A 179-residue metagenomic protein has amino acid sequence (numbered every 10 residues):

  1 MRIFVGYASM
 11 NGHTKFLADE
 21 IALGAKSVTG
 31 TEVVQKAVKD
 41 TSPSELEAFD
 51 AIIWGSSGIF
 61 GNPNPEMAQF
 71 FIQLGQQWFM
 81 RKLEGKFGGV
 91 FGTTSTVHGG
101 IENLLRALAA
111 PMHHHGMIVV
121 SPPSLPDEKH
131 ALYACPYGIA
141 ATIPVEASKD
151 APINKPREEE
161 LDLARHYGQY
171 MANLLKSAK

Functional and structural regions predicted by a protein language model:
M1, G24-T31, Q77-K82: Short helix-capping segments at alpha-helix termini
R2-V28: N-terminal beta1-alpha1 ligand-phosphate binding loop
G6-A8, K36, F91: Short hydrophobic segments within beta-strands
K26-G30, Q76, M117-I118, Q169-S177: Generic secondary-structure signature for well-ordered alpha-helical cores
G30-D40: A short beta-strand-loop structural module common to alpha/beta enzyme folds
V38-L132: Helix-loop-strand module that forms the ligand-binding subsite of alpha/beta enzymes
P123-K179: Glycine-rich phosphate/pyrophosphate-binding loop and the adjoining helix
